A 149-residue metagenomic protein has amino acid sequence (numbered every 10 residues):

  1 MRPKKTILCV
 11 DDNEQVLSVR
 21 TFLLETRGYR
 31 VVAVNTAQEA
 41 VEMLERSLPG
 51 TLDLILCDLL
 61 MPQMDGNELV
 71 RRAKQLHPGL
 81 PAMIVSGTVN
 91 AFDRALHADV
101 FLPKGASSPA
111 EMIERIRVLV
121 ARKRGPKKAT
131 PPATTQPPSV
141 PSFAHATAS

Functional and structural regions predicted by a protein language model:
K4-Q15, R20-L24, I55: Conserved acidic segment of CheY-like receiver
A33-L54: Acidic, metal-coordinating helix/loop segments flanking the phosphotransfer/catalytic sites of two-component signaling
D58: Active-site residues of response regulator receiver
M61: Receiver (REC) domain active-site loop signature in two-component systems and cognate sites in sensor histidine kinases
G105-V120, R124, K128: C-terminal output helix
A121-S149: CheY-like receiver
